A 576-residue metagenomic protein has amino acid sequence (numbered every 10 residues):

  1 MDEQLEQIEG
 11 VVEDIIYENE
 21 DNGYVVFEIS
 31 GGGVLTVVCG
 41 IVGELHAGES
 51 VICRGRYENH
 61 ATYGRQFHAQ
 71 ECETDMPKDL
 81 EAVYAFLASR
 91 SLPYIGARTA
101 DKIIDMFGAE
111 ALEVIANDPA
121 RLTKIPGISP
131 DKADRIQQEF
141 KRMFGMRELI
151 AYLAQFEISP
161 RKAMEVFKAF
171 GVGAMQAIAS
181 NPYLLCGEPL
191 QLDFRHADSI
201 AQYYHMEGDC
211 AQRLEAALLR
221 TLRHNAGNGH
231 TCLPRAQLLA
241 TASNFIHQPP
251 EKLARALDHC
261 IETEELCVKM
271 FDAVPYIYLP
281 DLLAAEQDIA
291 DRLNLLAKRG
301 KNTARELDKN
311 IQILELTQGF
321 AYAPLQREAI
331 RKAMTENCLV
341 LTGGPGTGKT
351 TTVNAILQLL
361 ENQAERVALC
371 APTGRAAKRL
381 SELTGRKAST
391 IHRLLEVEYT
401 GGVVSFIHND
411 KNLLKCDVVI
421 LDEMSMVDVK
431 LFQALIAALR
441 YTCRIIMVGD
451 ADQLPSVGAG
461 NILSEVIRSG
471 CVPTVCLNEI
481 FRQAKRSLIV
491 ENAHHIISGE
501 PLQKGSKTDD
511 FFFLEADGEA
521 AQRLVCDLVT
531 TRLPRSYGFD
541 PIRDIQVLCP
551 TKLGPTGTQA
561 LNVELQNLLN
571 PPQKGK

Functional and structural regions predicted by a protein language model:
M1-K309: Accessory, non-ATPase domains that flank or precede helicase/AAA+ motor cores in DNA-metabolism machines
G23-L35, L395, G557-P572: Short, basic/aromatic beta-hairpin or loop at an interaction surface
E251, F271-V418, I467, C471-R482 (+2 more regions): ASCE P-loop NTPase motor cores of helicases and related translocases
L369, M447, V547-C549: Structural beta-sheet core signal
L394-L395, M426-D428, L454-P455: Catalytic P-loop NTPase motifs of RecA-like helicase/translocase cores
V404-D417, D428, I436-C443, I542: Short basic/glycine-enriched coil/helix segment immediately N-terminal to the Walker B
E423, G449: Walker B catalytic acidic pair
A451-K576: Conserved helicase motor core of P-loop NTPases
